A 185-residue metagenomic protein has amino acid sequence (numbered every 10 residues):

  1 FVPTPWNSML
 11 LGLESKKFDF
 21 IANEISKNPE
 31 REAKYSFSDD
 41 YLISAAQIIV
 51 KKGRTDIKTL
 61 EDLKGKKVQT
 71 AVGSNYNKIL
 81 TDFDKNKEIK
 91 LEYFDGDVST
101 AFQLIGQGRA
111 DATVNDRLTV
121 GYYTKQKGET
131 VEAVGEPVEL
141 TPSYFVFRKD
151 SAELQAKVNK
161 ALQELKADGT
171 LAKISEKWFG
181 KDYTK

Functional and structural regions predicted by a protein language model:
F1-E24, D168: Extracytoplasmic small-molecule ligand-binding "clamshell" domains of the periplasmic binding protein/Venus flytrap
F1-L11, T55, E92-Q107, E139-T141: Short helix-initiation/N-cap motifs at beta->coil->alpha
S8, I25-A33, I79-F83, L104-L140: A ligand-binding cleft/hinge motif common to bilobed small-molecule-binding domains
L13-E14, L63, L104-G106, F145 (+1 more regions): Hydrophobic residues within well-ordered alpha-helices
S38, Y76-D95, T124-G128: Ligand-binding cleft/hinge of the Venus flytrap
I43-V50, R117, G121-Q163, F179-K185: Periplasmic-binding protein-like
K51-V68: Flexible hinge/capping segments at coil-to-helix
Y76-I79, L162-W178: Periplasmic-binding protein-like
